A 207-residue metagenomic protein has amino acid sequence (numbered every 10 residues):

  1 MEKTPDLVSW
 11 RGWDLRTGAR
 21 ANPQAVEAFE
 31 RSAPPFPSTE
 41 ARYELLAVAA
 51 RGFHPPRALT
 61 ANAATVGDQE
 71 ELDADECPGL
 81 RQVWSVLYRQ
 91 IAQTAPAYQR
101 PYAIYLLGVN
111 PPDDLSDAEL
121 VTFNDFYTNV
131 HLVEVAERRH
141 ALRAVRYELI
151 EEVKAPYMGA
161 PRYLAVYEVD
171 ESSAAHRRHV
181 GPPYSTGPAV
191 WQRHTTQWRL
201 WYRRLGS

Functional and structural regions predicted by a protein language model:
M1-S207: Macromolecular interaction modules
